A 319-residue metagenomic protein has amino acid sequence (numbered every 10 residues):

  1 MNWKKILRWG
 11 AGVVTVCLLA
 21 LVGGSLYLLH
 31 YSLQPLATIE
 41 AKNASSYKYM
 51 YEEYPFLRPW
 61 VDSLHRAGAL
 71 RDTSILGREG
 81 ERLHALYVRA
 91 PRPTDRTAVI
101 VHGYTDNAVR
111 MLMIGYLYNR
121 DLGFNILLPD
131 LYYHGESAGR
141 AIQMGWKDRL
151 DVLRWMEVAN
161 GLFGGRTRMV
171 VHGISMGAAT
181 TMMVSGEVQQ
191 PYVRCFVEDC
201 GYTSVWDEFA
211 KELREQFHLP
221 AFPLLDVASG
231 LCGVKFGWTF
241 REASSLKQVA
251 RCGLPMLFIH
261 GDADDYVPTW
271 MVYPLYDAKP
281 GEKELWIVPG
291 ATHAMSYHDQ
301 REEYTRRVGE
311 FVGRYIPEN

Functional and structural regions predicted by a protein language model:
G10, C17-I75: An N-terminal hydrophobic leader/cap segment in hydrolases
Y104-Y118: The serine-hydrolase catalytic nucleophile loop
I114, S245, L254, P268-D277: Short alpha-helix in the alpha/beta-hydrolase fold that links the catalytic acid
Y118-A138: Conserved alpha/beta-hydrolase
I142-F163: Alpha/beta-hydrolase active-site loop
M183-W238: Hydrolase active-site cap/lid region
R251-G253, F258-H260, D264: Short beta-strand/loop motif that positions the catalytic acidic residue of the alpha/beta-hydrolase fold
D299-N319: Catalytic active-site module of serine/aspartate enzymes centered on a nucleophile-bearing elbow/loop
